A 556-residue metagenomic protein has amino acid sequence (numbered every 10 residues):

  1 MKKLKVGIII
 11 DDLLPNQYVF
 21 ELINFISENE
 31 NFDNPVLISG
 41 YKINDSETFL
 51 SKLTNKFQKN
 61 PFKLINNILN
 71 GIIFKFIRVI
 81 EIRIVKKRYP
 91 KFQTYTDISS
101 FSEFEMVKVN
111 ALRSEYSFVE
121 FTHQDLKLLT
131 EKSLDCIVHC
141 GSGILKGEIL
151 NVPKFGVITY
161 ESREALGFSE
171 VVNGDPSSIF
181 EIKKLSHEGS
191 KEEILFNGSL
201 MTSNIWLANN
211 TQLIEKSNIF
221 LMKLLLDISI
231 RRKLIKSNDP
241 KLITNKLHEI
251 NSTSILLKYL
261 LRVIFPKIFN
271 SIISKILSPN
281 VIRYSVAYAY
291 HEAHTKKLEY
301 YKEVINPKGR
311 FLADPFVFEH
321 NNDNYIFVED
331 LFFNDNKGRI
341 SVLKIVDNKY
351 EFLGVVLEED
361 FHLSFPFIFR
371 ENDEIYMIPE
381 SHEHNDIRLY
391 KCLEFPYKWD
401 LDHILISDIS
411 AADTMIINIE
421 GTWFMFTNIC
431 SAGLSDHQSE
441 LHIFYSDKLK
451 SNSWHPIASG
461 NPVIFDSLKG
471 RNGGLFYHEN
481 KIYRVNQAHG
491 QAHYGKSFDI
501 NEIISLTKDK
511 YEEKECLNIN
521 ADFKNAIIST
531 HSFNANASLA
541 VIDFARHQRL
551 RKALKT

Functional and structural regions predicted by a protein language model:
M1-L363, F367-Y376, D386-K391, H403 (+6 more regions): One-carbon transfer enzymes
V328-D330, P379-E380, T427-I429, N486-A488 (+1 more regions): Recurrent small/Gly-Pro-centered beta-turn motifs in extracellular repeat architectures
L331-D335, H382-N385, C430-L434, H489-H493: Short glycine/acidic-enriched loop and turn motifs that connect beta-strands
E351-L353, Y397-D402, H455-S459, K508-E515: Trp- and S/T/G-rich repeat-edge/linker motifs of beta-rich repeat architectures
C392-P396, S446-N452, E502-E512: Short loop/turn segments immediately following beta-strands, especially the blade-tip and inter-blade linker loops
S431, S435-R471, L475: A contiguous binding-surface segment within folded domains or other stable secondary-structure elements
A458-G474, D509-F533: Conserved blade-ending motifs and adjacent loop-strand segments that build the rim/top face of beta-propeller domains
F498-I503, K524-T556: Blade-level signature of beta-propeller repeat domains, shared across WD40, Kelch, NHL, RCC1 and BNR/Asp-box propellers
